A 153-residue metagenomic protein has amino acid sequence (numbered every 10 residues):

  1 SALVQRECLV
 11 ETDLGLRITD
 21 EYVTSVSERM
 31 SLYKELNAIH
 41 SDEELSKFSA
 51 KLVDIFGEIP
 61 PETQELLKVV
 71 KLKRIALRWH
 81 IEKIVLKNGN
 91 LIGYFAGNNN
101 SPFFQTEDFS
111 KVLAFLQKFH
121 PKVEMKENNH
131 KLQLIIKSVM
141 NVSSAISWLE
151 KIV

Functional and structural regions predicted by a protein language model:
S1-V153: Accessory helical-bundle/CTD segments and flexible terminal tails appended to RecA-like ATPase motors
